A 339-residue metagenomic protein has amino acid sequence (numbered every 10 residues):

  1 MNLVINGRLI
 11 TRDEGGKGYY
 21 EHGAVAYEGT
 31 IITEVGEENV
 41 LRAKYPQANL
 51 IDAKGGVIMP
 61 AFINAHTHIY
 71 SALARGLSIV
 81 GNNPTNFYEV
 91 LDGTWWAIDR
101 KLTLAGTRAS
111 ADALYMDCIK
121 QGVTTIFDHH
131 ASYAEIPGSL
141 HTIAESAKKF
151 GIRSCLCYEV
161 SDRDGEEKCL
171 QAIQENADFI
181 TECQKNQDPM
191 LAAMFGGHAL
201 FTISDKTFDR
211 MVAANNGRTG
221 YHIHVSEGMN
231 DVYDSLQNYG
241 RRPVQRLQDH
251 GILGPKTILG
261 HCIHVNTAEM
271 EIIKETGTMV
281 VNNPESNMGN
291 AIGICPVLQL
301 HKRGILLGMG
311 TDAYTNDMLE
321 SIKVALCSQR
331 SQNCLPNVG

Functional and structural regions predicted by a protein language model:
M1-K44, G56-I58: N-terminal metal-binding scaffold of metallo-dependent hydrolase/deaminase domains
N2-L9, R42-E89, A105, D112 (+1 more regions): Replace "His-x-His-based motif
G7, V25, T30, G55 (+10 more regions): Divalent metal-coordination and catalytic microenvironments
G7-I10, A111-C118, M279, N287-G289 (+1 more regions): C-terminal helical cap
L77-H129, A134-I152, I173-Q187: Alpha-helical scaffold segments that flank or form the walls of functional sites
H130-I263: Metal-coordinating catalytic core of metallo-dependent amide/deamination hydrolases
G151, N215-G220, I252-P255, I272-V281 (+2 more regions): Glycine-enriched alpha-helix->loop->beta-strand junction motifs that scaffold or abut catalytic
D249-K256, L298-G339: His/Asp/Glu-enriched, well-ordered alpha-helical/loop segment that forms or immediately abuts the divalent-metal
